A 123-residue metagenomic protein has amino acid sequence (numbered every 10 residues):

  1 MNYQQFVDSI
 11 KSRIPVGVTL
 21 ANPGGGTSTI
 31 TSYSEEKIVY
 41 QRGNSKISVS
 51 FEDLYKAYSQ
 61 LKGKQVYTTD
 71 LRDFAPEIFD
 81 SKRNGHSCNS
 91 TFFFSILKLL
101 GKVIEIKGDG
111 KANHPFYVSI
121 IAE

Functional and structural regions predicted by a protein language model:
M1-A57: Long, low-complexity, charged/polar intrinsically disordered regions in eukaryotic proteins
V18-N22, V66-T69, E105: Residue-level signal for secondary-structure boundary elements
G43-I47, D80-S87: Short, charged/polar micro-motifs that form catalytic or ligand-binding hotspots
F51-D53, A57, L61-K82: Short acidic, hydrophobic short linear motifs in intrinsically disordered regions
K82-L99: Short amphipathic alpha-helical interaction segments
K98-G110: A short, conserved structural fragment
G108-E123: Short, cationic-aromatic polyanion-contact patches
